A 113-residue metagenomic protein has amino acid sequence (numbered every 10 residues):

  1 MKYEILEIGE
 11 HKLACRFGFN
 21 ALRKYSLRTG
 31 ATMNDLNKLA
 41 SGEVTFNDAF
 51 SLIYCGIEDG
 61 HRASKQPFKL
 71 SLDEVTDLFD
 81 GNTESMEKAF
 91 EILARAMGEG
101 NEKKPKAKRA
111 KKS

Functional and structural regions predicted by a protein language model:
M1-G9, L27-N47, S64-S113: Charged interaction scaffolds used for protein-protein
L13-C15: Short, isolated positions in well-ordered beta-strands
G18: Residue-level signal for threonine
L22-Y25: A short local loop/turn or secondary-structure capping micro-motif enriched for an aromatic residue
S51-C55, D59, R95: Short, residue-level hotspots on alpha-helical faces of the histone-fold and other alpha-helical interaction modules
